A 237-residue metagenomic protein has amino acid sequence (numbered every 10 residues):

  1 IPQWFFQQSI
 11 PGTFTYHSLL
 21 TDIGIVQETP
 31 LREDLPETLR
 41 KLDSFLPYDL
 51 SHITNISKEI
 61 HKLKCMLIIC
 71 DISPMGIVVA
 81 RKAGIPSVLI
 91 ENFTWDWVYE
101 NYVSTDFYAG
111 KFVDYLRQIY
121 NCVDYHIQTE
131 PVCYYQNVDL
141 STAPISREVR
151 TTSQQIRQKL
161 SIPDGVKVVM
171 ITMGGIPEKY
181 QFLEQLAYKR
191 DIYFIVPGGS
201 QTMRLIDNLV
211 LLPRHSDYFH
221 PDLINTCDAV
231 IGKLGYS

Functional and structural regions predicted by a protein language model:
P2-D49: Conserved nucleotide-sugar phosphate-binding/catalytic loop shared by glycosyltransferases and other
P2-F6, I72-M75, Q128-Y134, G175 (+1 more regions): Short, polar loop motifs at secondary-structure junctions
I10-D22, I85-S87, V138-E148, K189-I195 (+1 more regions): Active-site regions of enzymes building and remodeling cell-envelope glycoconjugates
S51, N55-R117: Conserved nucleotide-sugar donor-interacting segment of glycosyltransferase catalytic cores, predominantly GT-B
K62-K64, C122, N225-T226: Alpha-helix C-terminal capping/helix-to-coil transition sites in glycosyltransferase folds
L67-I72, L89, Y218-S237: A donor-sugar binding/catalytic signature common to diverse glycosyltransferases and related nucleotide-sugar
V98-Y99, S104-E178, Y218: A nucleotide-sugar donor-handling region in carbohydrate enzymes
S153-A229: Donor-nucleotide binding loops and adjacent catalytic segments primarily of GT-B fold Leloir glycosyltransferases
